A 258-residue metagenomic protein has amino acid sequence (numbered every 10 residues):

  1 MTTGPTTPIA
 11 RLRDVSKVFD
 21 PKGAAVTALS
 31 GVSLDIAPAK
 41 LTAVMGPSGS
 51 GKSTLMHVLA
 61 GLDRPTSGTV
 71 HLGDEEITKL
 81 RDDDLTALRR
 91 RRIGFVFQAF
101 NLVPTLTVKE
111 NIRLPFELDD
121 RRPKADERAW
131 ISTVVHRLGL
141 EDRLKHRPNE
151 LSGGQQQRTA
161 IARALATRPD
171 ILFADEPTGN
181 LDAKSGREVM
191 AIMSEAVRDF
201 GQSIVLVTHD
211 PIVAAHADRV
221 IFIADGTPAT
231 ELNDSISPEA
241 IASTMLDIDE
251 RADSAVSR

Functional and structural regions predicted by a protein language model:
A60: Helix-to-loop junction immediately C-terminal to a conserved catalytic motif
G68-E76: Conserved ABC transporter NBD signature motif
E75-E76, D120, K124-D142: Conserved ABC ATPase "signature" region
L106-P115: Short coil-to-helix segment of the ABC ATPase nucleotide-binding domain corresponding to the Q-loop/switch region
R147-Q157: Conserved ABC ATPase signature
R168: Conserved catalytic motifs of ABC-family nucleotide-binding domains
L172-D175: Catalytic Walker B motif of ABC-type/P-loop ATPase nucleotide-binding domains
